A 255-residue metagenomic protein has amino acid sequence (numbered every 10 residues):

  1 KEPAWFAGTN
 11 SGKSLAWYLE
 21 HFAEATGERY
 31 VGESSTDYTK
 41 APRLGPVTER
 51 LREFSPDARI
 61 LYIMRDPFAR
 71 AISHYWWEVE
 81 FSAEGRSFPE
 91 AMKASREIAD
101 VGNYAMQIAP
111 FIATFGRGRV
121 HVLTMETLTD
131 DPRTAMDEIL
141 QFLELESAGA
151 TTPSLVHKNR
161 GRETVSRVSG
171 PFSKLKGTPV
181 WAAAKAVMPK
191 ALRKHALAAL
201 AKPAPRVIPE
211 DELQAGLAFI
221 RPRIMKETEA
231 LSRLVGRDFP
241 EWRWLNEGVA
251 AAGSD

Functional and structural regions predicted by a protein language model:
K1-Y38, F54, A58, E78-E84 (+2 more regions): PAPS-dependent sulfotransferase catalytic core
E2-W5, T36-T39, R65-R70, W77 (+3 more regions): Short, solvent-exposed loop/turn segments at secondary-structure junctions
F6-L15, Y38-L44, I98-A99, T127-D131: Acidic-and-aromatic substrate-binding clefts and catalytic sites of carbohydrate-active enzymes
L15-L19, T48, I108-A109, T228: Generic structural signal for well-ordered alpha-helices, preferentially at hydrophobic/aromatic core positions
S34-T39, P89-A99, D211-G216: Surface-exposed cleft-lining segments at the edges of enzyme active sites
F54-S73: Conserved phosphate-donor/acceptor-positioning beta-strand/loop module used by diverse small-molecule
A109-A218, P222, R237-G253: The conserved 3'-phosphoadenosine-5'-phosphosulfate
